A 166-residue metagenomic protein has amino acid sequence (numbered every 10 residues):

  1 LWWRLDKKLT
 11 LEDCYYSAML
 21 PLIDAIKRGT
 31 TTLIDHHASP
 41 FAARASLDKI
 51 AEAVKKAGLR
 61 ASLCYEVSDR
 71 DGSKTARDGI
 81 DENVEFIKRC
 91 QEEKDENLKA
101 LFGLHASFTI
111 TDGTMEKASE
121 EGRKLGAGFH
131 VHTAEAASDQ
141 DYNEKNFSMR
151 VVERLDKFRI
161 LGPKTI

Functional and structural regions predicted by a protein language model:
L1-D48: Metal-associated gating/positioning segment near the N- to mid-region
H37, R44-I166: Metal-coordinating catalytic core of metallo-dependent amide/deamination hydrolases
